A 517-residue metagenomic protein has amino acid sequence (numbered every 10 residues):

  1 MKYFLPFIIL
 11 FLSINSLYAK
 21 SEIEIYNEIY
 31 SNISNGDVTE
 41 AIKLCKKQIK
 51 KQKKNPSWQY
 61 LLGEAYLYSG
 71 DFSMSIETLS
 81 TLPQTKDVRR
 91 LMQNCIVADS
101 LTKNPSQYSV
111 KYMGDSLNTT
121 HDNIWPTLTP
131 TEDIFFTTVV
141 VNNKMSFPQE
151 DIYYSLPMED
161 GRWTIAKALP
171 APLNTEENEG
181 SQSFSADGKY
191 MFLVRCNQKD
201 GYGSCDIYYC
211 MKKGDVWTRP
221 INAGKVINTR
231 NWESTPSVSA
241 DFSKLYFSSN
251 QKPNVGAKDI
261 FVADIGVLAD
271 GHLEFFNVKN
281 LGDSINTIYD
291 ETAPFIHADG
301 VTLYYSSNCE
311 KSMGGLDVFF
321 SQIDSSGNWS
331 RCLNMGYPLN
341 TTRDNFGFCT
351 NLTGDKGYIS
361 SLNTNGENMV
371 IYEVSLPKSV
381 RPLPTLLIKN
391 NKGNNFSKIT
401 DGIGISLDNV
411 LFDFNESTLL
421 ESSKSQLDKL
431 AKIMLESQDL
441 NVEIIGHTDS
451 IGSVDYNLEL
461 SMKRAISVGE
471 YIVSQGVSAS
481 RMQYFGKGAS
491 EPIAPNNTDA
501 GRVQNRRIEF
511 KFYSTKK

Functional and structural regions predicted by a protein language model:
M1-E22: Bacterial Sec-dependent N-terminal signal peptides
I23, W58-L61, Y68, F72-D401 (+3 more regions): Short, conserved micro-motifs composed of acidic
S307, I445-K517: Periplasmic OmpA-like peptidoglycan-binding domain that tethers envelope proteins to the cell wall
I399-Q438, T448-Y456: Short, solvent-exposed beta-strand/turn patches at coil↔beta or beta↔helix junctions that act as interaction loops
